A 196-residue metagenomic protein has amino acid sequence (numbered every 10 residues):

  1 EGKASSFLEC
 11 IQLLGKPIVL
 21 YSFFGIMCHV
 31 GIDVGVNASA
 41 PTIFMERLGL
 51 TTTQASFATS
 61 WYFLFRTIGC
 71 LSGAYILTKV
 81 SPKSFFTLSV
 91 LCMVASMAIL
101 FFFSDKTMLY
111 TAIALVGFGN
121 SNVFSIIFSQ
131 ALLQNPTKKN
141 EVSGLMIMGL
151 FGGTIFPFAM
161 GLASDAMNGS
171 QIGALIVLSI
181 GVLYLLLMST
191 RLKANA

Functional and structural regions predicted by a protein language model:
Q12-C70: Extracytoplasmic gate region of multi-pass secondary transporters
L50-T59, L109, V142, Q171-A174: Juxtamembrane helix-start elements in MFS-like secondary transporters
G69-P82, S164-D165: Helix-to-loop junctions at the C-terminal end of transmembrane segments in multipass secondary transporters
S84-I99: Structural signature of the two symmetry-related core transmembrane helices
T107-L115: Paired small-residue
S121-P136: Intracellular juxtamembrane helix-capping segments at the cytosolic ends of symmetry-related transmembrane helices
M160-V182: A membrane-interface helix-boundary motif in multi-pass transporters
I176-A196: Multi-pass alpha-helical transporter architecture, strongest for 12-TM Major Facilitator/SLC carriers used
